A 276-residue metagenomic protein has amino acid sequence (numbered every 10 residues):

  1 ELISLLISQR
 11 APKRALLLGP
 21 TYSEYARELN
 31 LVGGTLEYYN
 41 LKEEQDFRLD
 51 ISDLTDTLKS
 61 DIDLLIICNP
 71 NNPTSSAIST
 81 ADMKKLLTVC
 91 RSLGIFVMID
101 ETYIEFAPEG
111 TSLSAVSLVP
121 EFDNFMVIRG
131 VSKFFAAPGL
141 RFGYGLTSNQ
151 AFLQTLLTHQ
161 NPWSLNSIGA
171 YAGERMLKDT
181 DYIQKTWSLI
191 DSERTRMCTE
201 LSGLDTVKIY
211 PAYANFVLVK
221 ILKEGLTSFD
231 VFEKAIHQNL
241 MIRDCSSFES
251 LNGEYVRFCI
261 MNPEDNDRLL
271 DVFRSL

Functional and structural regions predicted by a protein language model:
E1-K13, G143: Conserved beta-loop-alpha segment that forms the PLP phosphate-binding cup at the N-terminus of a helix
Q9-E28: Conserved PLP-anchoring active-site segment centered on the Schiff-base-forming lysine
E24, N124-Y210: PLP-dependent aminotransferase class I/II
V32, S92-L93, F122, Q238: Helix C-cap/helix->beta junction micro-motif
E37, E44-P108: Active-site phosphate-binding strand-loop segment of PLP-dependent enzymes
A81, H237-L240, S247-L276: PLP-dependent enzyme catalytic core of the Aspartate aminotransferase-like
D191, L204-Q238: Conserved PLP-binding catalytic core of the aspartate aminotransferase-like
